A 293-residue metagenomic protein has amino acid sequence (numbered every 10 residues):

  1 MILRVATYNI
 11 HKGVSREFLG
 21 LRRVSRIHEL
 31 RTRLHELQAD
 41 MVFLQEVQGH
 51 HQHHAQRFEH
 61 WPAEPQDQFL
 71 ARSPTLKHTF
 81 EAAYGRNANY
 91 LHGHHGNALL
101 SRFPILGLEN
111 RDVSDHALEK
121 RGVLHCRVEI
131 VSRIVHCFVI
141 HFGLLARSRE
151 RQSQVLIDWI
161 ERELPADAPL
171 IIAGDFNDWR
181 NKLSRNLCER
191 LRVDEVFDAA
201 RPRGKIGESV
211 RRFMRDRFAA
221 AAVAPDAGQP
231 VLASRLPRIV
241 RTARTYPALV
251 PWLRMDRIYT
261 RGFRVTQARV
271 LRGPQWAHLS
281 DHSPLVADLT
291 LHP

Functional and structural regions predicted by a protein language model:
M1-A6, H95-N97, S101-G107, L118-V139 (+1 more regions): Beta-strand-turn-beta hairpins that frame and shape the catalytic cleft of phosphate-ester-processing enzymes
M1-S73, N89-L91, Q154, L291-P293: N-terminal, active-site-proximal structural segment of metallo-dependent hydrolase catalytic domains
N9-I10, V47, I140-F142, G174-F176 (+1 more regions): Active-site metal-binding loops of divalent metal-dependent hydrolases
G13-L21, N110-S114, I140-R147: Surface-exposed cleft-lining segments at the edges of enzyme active sites
V42-Q45, E81-R86, I171-D175, E195-A199: Active-site neighborhood of phospho(di)ester-bond hydrolases with catalytic His/Asp-centered motifs
K77-V113: Catalytic-core segment of enzymes that process non-peptidic bonds
N110, R127, D158-L170, D178-P293: Metal-dependent phosphoester-hydrolase catalytic domains
S132-R133, C137-E163, F176-K182: Active-site beta-loop-alpha substructure in enzyme catalytic cores, prototypically the cysteine-centered nucleophile
